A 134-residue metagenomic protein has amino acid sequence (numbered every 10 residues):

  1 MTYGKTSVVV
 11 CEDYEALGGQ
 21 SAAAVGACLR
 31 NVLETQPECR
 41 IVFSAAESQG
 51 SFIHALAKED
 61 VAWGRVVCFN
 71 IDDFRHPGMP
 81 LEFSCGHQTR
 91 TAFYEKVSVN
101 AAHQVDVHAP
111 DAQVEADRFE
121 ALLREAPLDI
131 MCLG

Functional and structural regions predicted by a protein language model:
M1-I41: N-terminal glycine-/serine-/threonine-rich phosphate-binding loop
M1-K5, W63-C132: Ligand-binding beta-strand-loop-alpha-helix segment within the catalytic cores of soluble metabolic enzymes
S21, F52-L56, M79-L81: Short, glycine/acidic-enriched capping/hinge loops at junctions between secondary-structure elements
A24-N31, A55-K58, T91-A92, A121-L122: A generic secondary-structure signal
R30-E59: Glycine-rich N-terminal segment of FAD-binding domains in flavoprotein oxidoreductases, spanning the beta-loop-helix
S48, L133-G134: Active-site beta-strand/loop microenvironment that shapes enzyme catalytic pockets
